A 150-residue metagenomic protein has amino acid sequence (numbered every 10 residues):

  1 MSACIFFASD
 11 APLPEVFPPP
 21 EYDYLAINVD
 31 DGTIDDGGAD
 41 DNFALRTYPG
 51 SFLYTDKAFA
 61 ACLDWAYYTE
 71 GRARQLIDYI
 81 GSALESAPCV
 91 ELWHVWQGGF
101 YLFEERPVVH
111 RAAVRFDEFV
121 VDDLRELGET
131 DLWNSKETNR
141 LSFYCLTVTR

Functional and structural regions predicted by a protein language model:
M1-R150: Structured alpha/beta or helical-core interaction and ligand-binding surfaces enriched in interleaved
